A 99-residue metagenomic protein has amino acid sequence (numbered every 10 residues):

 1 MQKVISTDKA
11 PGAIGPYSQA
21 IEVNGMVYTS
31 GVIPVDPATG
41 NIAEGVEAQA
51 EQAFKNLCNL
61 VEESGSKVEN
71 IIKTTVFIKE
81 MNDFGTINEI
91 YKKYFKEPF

Functional and structural regions predicted by a protein language model:
M1-F99: Short, polar/acidic, helix-capping and beta-turn segments at strand->helix junctions that line the mouths
